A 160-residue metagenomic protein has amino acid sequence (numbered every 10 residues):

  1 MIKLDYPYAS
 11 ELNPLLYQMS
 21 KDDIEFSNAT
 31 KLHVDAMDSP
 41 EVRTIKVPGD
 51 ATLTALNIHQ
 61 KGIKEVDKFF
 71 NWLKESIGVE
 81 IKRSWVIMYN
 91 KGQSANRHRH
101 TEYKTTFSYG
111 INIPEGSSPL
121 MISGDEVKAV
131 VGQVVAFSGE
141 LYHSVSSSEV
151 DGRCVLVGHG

Functional and structural regions predicted by a protein language model:
M1-I77: Non-heme Fe(II)/2-oxoglutarate
G78-S147, D151-H159: Catalytic core of non-heme Fe(II) oxygenases with the double-stranded beta-helix
